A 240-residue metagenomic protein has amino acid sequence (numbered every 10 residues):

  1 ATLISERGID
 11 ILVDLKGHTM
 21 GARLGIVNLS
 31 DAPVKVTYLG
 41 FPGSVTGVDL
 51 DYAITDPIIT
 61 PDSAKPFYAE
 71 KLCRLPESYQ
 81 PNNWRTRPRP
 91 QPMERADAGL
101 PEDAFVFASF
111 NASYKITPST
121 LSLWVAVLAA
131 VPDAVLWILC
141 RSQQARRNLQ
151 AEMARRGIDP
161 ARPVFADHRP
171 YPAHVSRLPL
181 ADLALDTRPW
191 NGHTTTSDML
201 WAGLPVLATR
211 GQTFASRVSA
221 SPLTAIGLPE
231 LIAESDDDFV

Functional and structural regions predicted by a protein language model:
A1-T46: Active-site and donor-binding regions of nucleotide-sugar-utilizing enzymes
I4-S5, V175-A181: Short alpha-helical donor nucleotide-sugar binding micro-motif in glycosyltransferases
A22, A173-H174, T195: Short acidic active-site motifs
S30-P92: Active-site-proximal region of nucleotide-activated glycan assembly enzymes, centered on histidine/acidic-rich loops
E77-P170, R177: Conserved catalytic-core segment of nucleotide-activated headgroup transferases in glycan assembly
L178-L183, T187-V240: Catalytic binding pocket for nucleotide-activated donors in carbohydrate/polymer assembly enzymes
